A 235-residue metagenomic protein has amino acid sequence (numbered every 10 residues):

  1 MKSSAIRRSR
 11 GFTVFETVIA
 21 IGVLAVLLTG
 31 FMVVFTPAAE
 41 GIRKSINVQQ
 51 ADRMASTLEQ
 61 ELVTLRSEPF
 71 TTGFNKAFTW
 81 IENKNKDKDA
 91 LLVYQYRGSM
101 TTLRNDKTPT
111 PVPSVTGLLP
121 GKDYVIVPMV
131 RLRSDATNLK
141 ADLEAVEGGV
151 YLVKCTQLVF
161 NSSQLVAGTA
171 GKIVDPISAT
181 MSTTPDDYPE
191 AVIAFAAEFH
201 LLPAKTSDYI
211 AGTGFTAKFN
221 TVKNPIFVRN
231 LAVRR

Functional and structural regions predicted by a protein language model:
M1-F12: N-terminal leader/signal peptides at the extreme start of proteins
F12, I19-G22, V26, F35-R235: Flexible, low-complexity segments enriched in proline/glycine/serine and punctuated by aromatic residues
